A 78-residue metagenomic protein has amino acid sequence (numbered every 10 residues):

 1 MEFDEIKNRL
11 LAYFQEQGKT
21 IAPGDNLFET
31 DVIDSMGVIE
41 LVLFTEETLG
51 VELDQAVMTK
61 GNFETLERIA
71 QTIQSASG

Functional and structural regions predicted by a protein language model:
M1-T20, Q71-G78: Thiotemplate assembly-line natural product biosynthesis machinery
Q15-V32, V51-T59: Phosphopantetheine carrier-protein modules
E16, E64-T65: Terminal leader/tail segments of proteins
G37: Two-component histidine kinase catalytic core, primarily the HATPase_c
Q55-K60, L66-A76: C-terminal structural segments of small proteins and small subunits
